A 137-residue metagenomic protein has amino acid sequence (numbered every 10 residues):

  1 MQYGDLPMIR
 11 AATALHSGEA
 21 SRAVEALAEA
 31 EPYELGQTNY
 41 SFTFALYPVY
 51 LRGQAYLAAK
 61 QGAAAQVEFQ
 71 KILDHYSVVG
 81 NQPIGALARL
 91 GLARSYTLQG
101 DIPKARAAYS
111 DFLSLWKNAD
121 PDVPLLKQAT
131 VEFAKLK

Functional and structural regions predicted by a protein language model:
M1-E34, F44-A58: Alpha-solenoid helical repeat scaffolds
Q2-D5, I9, F44, L51 (+6 more regions): "A position-specific structural signal for the A-helix of alpha-solenoid helical repeats
A28-T38, Q70-S77, D111-L115: Amphipathic alpha-helical segments of tetratricopeptide repeats
T38-Y40, G80, P121: Structural signature of alpha-solenoid helical repeat scaffolds
F69-Q70, T97, I102-P121: TPR/TPR-like (Sel1-like) alpha-helical repeat modules
